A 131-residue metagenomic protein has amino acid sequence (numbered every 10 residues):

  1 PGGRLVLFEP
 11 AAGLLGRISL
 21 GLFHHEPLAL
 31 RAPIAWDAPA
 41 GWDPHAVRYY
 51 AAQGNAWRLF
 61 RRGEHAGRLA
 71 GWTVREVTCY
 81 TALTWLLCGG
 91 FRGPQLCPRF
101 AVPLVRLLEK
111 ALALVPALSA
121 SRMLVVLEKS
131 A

Functional and structural regions predicted by a protein language model:
L5-G41: Conserved class I S-adenosyl-L-methionine
L30-A32, A56-E64, R122-K129: A broadly tuned preference for mixed-charge, low-complexity surface segments
W36, Q53-W57, V102-L107: A short linear-motif detector with a strong N-terminal bias
A40-R48: A short, surface-exposed helix-loop junction/capping segment
Y49-Q53, G93-L96: Short, flexible/disordered intra-domain loops and linkers
Y50-V77: Short alpha-helix
G67, R75-A131: A C-terminal cap/extension of S-adenosyl-L-methionine-dependent methyltransferases that defines the acceptor-substrate
